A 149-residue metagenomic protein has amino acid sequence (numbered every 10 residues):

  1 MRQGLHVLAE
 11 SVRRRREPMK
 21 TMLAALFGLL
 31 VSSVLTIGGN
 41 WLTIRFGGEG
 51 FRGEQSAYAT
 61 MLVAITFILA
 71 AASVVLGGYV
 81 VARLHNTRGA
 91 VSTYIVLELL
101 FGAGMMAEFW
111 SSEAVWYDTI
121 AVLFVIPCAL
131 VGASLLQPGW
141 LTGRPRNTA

Functional and structural regions predicted by a protein language model:
R2-A149: Juxtamembrane/disordered regions of integral membrane proteins
